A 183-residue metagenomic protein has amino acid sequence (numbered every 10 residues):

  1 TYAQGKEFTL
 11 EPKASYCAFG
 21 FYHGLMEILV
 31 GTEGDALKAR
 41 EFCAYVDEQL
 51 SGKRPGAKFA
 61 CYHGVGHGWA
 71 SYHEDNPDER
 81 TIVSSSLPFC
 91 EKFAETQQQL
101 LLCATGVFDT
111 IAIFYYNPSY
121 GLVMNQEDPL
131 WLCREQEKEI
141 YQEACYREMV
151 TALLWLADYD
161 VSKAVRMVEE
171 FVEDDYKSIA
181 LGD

Functional and structural regions predicted by a protein language model:
T1-D183: Non-catalytic all-alpha helical scaffold/repeat segments
